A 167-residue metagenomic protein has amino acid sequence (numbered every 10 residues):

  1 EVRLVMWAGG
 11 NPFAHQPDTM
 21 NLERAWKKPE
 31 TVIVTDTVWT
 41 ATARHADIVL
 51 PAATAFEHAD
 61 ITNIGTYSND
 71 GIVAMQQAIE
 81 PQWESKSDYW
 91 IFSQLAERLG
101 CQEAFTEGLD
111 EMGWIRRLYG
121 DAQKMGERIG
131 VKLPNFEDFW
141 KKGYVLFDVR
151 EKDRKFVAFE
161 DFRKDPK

Functional and structural regions predicted by a protein language model:
E1-M125: Non-catalytic alpha/beta scaffold blocks inside enzyme catalytic domains
I115-K167: Long, low-complexity segments enriched in small/aliphatic residues
